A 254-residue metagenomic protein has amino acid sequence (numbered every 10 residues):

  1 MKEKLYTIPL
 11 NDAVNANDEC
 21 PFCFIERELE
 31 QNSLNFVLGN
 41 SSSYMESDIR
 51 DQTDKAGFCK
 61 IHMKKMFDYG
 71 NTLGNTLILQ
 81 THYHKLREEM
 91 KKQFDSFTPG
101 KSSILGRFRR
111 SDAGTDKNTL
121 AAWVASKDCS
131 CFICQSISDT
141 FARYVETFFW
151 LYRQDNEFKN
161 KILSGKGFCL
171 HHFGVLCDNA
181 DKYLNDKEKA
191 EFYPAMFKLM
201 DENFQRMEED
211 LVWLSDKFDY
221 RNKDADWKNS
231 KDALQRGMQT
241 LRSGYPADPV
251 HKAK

Functional and structural regions predicted by a protein language model:
M1-K254: Intrinsically disordered, low-complexity regulatory regions of eukaryotic proteins
